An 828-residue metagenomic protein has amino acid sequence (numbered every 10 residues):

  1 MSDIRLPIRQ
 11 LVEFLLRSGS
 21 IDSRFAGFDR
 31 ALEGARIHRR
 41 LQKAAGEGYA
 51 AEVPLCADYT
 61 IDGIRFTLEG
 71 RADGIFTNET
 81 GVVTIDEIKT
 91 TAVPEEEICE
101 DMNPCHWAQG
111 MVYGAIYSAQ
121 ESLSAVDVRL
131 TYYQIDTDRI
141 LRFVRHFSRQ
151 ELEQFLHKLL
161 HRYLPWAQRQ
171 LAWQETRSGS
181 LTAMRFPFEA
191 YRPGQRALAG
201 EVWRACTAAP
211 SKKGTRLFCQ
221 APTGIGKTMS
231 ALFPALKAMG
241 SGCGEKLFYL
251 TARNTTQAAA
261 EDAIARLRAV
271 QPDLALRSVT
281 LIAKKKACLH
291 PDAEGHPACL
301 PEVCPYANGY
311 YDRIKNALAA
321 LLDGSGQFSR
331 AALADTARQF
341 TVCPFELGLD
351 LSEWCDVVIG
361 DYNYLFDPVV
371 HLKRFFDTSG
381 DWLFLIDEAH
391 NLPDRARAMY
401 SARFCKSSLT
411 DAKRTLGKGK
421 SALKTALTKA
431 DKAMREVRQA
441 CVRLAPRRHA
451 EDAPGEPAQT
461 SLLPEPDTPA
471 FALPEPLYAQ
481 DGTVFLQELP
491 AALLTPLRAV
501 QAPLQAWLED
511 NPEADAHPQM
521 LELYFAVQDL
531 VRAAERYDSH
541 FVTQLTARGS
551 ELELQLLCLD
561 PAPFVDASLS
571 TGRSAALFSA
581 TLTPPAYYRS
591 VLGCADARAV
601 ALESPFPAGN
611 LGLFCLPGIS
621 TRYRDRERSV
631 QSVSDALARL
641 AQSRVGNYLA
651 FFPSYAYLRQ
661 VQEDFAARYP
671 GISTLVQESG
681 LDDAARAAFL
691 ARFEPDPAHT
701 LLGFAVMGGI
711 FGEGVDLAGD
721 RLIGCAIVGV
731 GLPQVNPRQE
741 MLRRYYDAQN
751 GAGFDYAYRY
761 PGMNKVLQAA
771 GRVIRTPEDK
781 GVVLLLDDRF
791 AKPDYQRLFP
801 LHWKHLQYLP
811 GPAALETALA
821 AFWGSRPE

Functional and structural regions predicted by a protein language model:
M1-N78, V82, A108: Metal-dependent nuclease catalytic cores that hydrolyze phosphodiester bonds in DNA/RNA, characterized by
Y59-Q154: Mg2+/Mn2+-dependent nuclease catalytic core
W173-Q220: Conserved pre-motif I regulatory segment
S178-G179, R185, C243-V358, F366 (+8 more regions): A substrate-engagement module of RecA-like helicase motors
A231, K237, A258, R338-V357 (+3 more regions): Signature of the SF2 helicase/ATPase Hel1-core->accessory helical subdomain module
L333-V358, P368-F375, V500-S620, E627-V630 (+3 more regions): A contiguous, basic/glycine-rich beta-loop/short-helix subdomain that forms a polymer-engagement track
P617-R628, S679-F790: Conserved RecA-like P-loop NTPase helicase motor core
P653-E678: Conserved helicase motor "Helicase C" RecA-like lobe of SF1/SF2 P-loop NTPases
